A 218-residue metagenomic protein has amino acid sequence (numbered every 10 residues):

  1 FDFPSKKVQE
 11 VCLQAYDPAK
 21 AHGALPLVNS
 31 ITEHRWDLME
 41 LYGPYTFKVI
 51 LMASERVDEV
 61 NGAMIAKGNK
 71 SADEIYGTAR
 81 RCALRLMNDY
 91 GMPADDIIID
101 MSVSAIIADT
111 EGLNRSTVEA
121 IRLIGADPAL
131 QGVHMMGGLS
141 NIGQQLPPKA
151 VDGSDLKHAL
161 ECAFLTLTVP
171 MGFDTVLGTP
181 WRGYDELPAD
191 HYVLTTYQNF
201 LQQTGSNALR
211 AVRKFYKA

Functional and structural regions predicted by a protein language model:
F1-A21: N-terminal active-site wall of soluble small-molecule enzyme domains
F1-S5, G23-H34, A53, I75 (+1 more regions): Catalytic beta/alpha-barrel core
R35-W36, E40-A211: Catalytic alpha/beta core domains of metabolic enzymes, predominantly
F215-A218: Terminal or standalone catalytic/regulatory effector modules within metabolic enzymes and repeat proteins
